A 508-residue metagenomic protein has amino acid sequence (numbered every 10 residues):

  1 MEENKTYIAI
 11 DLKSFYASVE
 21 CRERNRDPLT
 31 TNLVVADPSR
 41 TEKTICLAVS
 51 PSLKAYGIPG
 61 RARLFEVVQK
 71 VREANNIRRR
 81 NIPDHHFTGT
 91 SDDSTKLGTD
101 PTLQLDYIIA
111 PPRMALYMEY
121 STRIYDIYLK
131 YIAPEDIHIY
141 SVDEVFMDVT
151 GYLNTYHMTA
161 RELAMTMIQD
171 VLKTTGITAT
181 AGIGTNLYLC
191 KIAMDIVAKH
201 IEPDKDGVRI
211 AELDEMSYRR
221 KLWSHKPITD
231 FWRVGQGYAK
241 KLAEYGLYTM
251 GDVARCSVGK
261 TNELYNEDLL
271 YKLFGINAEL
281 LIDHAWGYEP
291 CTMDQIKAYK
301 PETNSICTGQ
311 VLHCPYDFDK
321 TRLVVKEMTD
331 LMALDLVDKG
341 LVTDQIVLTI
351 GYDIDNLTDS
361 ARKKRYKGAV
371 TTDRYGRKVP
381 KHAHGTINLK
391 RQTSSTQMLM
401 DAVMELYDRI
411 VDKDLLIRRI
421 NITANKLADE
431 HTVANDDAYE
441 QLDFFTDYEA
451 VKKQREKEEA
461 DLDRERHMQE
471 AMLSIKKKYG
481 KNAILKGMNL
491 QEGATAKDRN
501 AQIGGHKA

Functional and structural regions predicted by a protein language model:
M1-M293, F444, E449-A508: Gly/Gly-Pro- and Ser/Thr-rich, intrinsically disordered tail segments characteristic of DNA damage-repair and tolerance
A9, D230, Y238-I417, D437: DNA-contacting surface of Y-family translesion DNA polymerases
T31, A179, D344-I346, I420 (+1 more regions): Change "...and in nucleic-acid phosphodiester-cleaving endonucleases..." to "...and in nucleic-acid processing enzymes
R40, N154, Y188, V311 (+4 more regions): Generic "edge-of-domain/loop-turn" microfeature
T44, V71, T303, T308-G309 (+6 more regions): Intrinsically disordered, low-complexity regions
T150-Y152, T185-C190, I350-L357, N425-H431 (+1 more regions): Short, internal active-site loops enriched in acidic
L348, I422, G480: Hydrophobic, well-ordered secondary-structure elements that form the walls of internal hydrophobic environments
E405, R409-M468, L473-S474: C-terminal hydrophobic structural anchor segments that stabilize assembly/packing rather than catalytic chemistry
